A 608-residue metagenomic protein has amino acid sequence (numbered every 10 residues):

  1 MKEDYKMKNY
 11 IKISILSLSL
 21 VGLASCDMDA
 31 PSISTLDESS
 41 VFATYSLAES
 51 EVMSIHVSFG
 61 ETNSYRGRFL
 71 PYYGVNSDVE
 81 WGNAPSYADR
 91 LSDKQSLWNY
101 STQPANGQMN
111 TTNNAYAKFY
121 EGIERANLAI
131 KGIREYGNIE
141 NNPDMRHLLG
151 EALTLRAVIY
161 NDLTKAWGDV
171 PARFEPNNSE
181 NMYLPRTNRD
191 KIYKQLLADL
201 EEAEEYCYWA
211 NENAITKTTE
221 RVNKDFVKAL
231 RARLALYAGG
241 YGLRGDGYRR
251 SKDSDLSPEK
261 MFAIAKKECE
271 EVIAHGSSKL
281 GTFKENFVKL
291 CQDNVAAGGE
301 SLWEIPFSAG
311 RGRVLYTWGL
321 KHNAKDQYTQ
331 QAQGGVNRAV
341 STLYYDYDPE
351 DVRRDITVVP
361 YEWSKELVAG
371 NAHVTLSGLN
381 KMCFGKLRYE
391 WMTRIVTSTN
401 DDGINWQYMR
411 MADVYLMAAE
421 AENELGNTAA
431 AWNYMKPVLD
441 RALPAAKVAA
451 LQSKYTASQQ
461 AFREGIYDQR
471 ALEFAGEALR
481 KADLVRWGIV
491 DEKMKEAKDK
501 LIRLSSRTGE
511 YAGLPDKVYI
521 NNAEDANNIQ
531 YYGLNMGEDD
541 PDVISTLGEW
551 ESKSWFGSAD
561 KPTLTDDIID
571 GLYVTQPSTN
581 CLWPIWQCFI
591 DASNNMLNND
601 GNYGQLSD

Functional and structural regions predicted by a protein language model:
D4-S14: Bacterial N-terminal signal peptides that target proteins for export
L20-L23, Y160: Bacterial Sec-type N-terminal signal peptides, specifically the leucine/valine-rich hydrophobic h-region
C26-M28, F119-G122, L197, T218 (+2 more regions): Long, intrinsically disordered, low-complexity segments
D27-S96, V170, Y193, L197 (+4 more regions): An aromatic- and glycine-enriched ligand-binding surface/loop that stacks and positions planar moieties
T44-S50, V57-N63, Y87-W167, N181-K194 (+6 more regions): Conserved, well-structured interaction surfaces
L91-T102, D346-M411, N602-D608: Flexible, polar/acidic helix-loop-strand segments at domain edges
D162, A166, Y237, Y241-R244 (+4 more regions): Alpha-helix C-terminal capping/termination sites
